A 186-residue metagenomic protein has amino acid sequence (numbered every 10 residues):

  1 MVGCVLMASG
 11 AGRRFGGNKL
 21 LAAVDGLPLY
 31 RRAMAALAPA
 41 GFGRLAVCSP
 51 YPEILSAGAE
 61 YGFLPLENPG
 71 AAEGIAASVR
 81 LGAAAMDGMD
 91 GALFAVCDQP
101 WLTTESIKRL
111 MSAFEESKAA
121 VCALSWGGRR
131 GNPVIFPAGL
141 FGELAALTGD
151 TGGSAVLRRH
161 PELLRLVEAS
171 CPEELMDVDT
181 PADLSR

Functional and structural regions predicted by a protein language model:
M1-R130, H160-C171: Nucleotide and nucleotide-moiety/phosphate-recognizing core
G17, A23-G26, T104, A138 (+3 more regions): Generic structural "secondary-structure junction" signal
A22-V24, I135-P137, D177-D179: Short beta-strand-to-turn element immediately C-terminal to the catalytic PLP-Schiff-base lysine in fold type I
L124-S125, P133, A145, M176: Glycine- and other small-residue-rich loops at beta-strand/loop junctions that grip anionic moieties
G131-G142, P181: Conserved nucleotide-sugar donor-binding and metal-coordinating catalytic region shared by glycosyltransferases
G142, A146-R186: Conserved alpha/beta core of the MobA/IspD/sugar-nucleotide pyrophosphorylase nucleotidyltransferase superfamily
